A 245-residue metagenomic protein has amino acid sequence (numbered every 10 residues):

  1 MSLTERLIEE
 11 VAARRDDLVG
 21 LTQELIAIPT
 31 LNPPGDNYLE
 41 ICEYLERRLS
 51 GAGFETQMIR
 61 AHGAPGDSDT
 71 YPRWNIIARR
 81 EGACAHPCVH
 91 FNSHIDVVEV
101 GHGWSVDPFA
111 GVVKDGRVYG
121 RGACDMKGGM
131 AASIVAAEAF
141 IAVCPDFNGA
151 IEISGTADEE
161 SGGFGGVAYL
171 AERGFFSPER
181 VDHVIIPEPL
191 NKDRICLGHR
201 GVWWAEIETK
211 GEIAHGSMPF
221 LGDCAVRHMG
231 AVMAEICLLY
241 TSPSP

Functional and structural regions predicted by a protein language model:
S2-V118, A142-N148: Acidic/His- and Gly-rich active-site-bordering loop/insert found across diverse amide/peptide-bond hydrolases
D36, E40, A131, G165-G166 (+1 more regions): Generic recognition of short, well-ordered alpha-helical segments
A64-P65, V98-V100, K192-C196, G216: A short, acidic/glycine-rich surface segment
N75-I77, E152, W204-E208: Beta-strand secondary-structure signal
F91, V118-E160, T209, F220-C237: Alpha-helical metal-binding/catalytic segments enriched in His/Glu/Asp
M126-R200: Acidic/histidine-rich catalytic neighborhood of metal-dependent amide-processing enzymes
V184, D193-H228: Metal-dependent peptidase/peptidase-like ectodomains
Y240-P245: Conserved small/polar residues in nucleotide/adenosyl-binding loops
